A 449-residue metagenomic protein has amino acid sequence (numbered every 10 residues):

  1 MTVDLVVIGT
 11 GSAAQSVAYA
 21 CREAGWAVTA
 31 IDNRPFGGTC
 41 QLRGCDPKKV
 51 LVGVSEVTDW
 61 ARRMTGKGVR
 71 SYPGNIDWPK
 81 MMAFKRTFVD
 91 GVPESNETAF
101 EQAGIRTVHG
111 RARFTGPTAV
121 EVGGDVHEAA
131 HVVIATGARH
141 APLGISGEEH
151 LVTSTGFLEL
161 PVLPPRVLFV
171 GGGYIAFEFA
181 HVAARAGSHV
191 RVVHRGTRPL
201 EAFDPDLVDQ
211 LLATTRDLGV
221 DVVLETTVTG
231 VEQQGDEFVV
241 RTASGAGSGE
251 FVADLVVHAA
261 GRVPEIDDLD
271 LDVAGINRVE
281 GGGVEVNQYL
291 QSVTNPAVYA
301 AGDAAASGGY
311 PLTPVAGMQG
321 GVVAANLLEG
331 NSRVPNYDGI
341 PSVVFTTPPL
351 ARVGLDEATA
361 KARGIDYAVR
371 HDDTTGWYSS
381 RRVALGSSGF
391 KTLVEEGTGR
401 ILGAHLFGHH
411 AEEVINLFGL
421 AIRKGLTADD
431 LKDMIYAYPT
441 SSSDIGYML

Functional and structural regions predicted by a protein language model:
T2-V3, S12, Y19-L163, G196-L200 (+6 more regions): Glycine-rich flavin
V6-I8, A112, H127-G137, F169-V170 (+3 more regions): Short hydrophobic core segments
I8-G9, A27-P35, V162, V167-V170 (+11 more regions): Residues forming the flavin
I8-R34, T39, D46, V50-W60 (+2 more regions): Flexible, glycine-rich terminal cap/loop adjacent to redox cofactors in electron-transfer oxidoreductases
A13-V17, T39, L151, A176-F179 (+2 more regions): Short glycine/serine/threonine-rich phosphate/pyrophosphate-binding segments that cradle anionic phosphate groups
C45, I134-H189, V193, V222 (+2 more regions): Glycine-rich dinucleotide-binding loop and its adjacent helix/turn
S71, R106-H109, R113-E121, A186-Q288 (+2 more regions): A Rossmann-like FAD-binding core segment of flavoenzymes
E148-P164, E250-E329: FAD-site-proximal beta/loop scaffold in flavoenzymes
